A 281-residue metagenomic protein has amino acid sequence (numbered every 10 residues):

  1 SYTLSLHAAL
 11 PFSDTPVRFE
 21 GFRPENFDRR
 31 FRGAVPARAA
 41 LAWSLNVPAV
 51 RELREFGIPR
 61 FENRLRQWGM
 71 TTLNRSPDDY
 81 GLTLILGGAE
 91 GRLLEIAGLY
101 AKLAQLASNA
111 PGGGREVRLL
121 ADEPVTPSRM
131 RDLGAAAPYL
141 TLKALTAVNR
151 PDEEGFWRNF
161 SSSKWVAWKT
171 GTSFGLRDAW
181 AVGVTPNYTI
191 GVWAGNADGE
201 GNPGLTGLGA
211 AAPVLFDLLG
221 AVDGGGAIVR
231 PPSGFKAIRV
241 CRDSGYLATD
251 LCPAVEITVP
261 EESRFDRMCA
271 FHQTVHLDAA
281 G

Functional and structural regions predicted by a protein language model:
S1, S5, A9-A34, Q105 (+2 more regions): Short, glycine/proline-biased beta-turn/loop segments that scaffold the active-site neighborhood
L10-F12, L86, T141, G171: Bulky hydrophobic/aromatic "packing anchor" residues in well-ordered structure
F12-V17, D28-T72, P77-Q105, T146-A147: Active-site-adjacent helix/loop patches that line small-molecule binding or acyl-intermediate pockets
F22-P24, P77-D79, N202-L205: Short acidic, glycine/proline-rich loop/turn micro-motifs
A39, W43, R92-F271: A penicillin-recognizing enzyme superfamily signal
M268, A280-G281: Post-signal/leader-peptide non-cytosolic segments of secretory proteins
T274-D278: Preference for intrinsically disordered or flexible, low-complexity segments and adjacent hinge/connector residues
